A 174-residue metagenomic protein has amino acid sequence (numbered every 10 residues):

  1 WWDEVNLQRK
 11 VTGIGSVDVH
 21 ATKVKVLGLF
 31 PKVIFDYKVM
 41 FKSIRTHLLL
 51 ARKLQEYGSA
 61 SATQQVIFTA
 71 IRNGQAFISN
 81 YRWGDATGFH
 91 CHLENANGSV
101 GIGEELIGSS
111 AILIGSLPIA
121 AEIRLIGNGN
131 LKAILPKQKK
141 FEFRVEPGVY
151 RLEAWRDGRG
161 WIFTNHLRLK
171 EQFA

Functional and structural regions predicted by a protein language model:
W1-R9: Short, hydrophobic/aliphatic alpha-helical segments
Q8-G13, V17-A174: C-terminal functional module detector
